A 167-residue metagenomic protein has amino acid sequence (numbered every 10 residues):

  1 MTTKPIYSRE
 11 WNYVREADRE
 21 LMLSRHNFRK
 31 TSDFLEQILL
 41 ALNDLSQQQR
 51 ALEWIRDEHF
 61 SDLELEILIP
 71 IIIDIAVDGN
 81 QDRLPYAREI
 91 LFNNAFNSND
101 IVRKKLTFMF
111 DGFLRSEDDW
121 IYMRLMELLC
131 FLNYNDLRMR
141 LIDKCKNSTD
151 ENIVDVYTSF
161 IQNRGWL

Functional and structural regions predicted by a protein language model:
M1-I75: Long, contiguous N-terminal structural blocks used for assembly/anchoring
T2-V14, D136-L167: Eukaryotic acidic, Ser/Thr-rich intrinsically disordered low-complexity regions
N12-N27, Q49-D62, P85-S98, W120-L132 (+1 more regions): Structural detector for internal amphipathic alpha-helices that build alpha-solenoid repeat scaffolds
R29-L39, D62-I75, N97-G112, N135-K146 (+1 more regions): Amphipathic alpha-helical scaffolding segments comprising HEAT/armadillo-like alpha-solenoid repeats
L45, V77-D82, R115-W120, D150-D155: Alpha-helix N-cap/helix-start positions at coil->helix boundaries
I67-A95: Helix-adjacent hinge/juxtasegments
L106-F113, D118-R124: Short, local alpha-helical segments
